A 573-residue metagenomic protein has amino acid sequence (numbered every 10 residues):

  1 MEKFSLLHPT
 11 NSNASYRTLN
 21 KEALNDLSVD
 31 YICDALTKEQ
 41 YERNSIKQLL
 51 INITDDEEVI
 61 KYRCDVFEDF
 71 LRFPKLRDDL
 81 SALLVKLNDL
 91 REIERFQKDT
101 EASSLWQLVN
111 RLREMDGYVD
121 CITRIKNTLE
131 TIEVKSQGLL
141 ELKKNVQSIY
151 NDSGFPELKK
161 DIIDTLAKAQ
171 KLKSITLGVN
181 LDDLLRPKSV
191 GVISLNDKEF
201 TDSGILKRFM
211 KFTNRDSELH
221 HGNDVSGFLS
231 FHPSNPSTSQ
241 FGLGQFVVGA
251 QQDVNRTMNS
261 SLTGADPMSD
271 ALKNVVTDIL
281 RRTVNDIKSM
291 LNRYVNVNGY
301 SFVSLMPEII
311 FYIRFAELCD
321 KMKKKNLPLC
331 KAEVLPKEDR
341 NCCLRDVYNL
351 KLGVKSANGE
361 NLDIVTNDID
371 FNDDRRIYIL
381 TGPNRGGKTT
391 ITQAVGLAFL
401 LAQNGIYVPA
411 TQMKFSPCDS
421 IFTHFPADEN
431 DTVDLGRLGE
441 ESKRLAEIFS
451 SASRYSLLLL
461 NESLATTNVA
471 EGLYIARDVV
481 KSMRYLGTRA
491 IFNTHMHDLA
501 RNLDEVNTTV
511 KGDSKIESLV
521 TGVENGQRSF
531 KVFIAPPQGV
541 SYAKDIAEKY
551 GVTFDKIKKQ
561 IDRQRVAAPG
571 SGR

Functional and structural regions predicted by a protein language model:
M1-S194, K198-E199: Conserved amphipathic alpha-helical "coupling/scaffold" segments that transmit conformational changes between domains
N110, V297, S301-S304, R437-E440: Alpha-helical initiation/capping and key positions within long helical/coiled-coil segments
V119-L129, L291, V295, I313-A316: A structural signal for well-ordered alpha-helices, especially hydrophobic packing surfaces of coiled-coils
N180-S269: Structured, charged N-terminal subsegments at the starts of enzyme catalytic cores and at intra-chain domain/subunit
M258-R293, G299, M306, I313: Extended, charged coiled-coil "arm/hinge" scaffolds of SMC/Rad50-like chromosome-maintenance ATPases and other large
G299-F302, M306-L327: Transmembrane helical bundles of ABC transporter permease domains
A316-L352: Long, charged, glycine-rich C-terminal linkers/tails
R340-R573: ATPase nucleotide-binding head domains, primarily ABC-like/P-loop NTPase cores
